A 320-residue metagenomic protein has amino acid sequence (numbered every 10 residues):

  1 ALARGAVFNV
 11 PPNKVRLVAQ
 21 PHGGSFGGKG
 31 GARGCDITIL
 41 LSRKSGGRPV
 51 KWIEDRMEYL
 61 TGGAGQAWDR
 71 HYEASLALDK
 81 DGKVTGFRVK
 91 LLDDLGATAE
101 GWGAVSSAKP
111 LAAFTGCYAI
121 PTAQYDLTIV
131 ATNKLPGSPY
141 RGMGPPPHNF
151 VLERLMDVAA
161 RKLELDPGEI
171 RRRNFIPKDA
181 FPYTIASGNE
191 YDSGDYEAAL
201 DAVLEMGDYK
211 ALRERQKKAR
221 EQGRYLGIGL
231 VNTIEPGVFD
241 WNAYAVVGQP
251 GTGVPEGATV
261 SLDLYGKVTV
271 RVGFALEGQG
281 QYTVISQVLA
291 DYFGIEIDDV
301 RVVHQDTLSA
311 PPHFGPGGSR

Functional and structural regions predicted by a protein language model:
A1-R320: Structural alpha/beta core scaffold segments of enzyme domains
